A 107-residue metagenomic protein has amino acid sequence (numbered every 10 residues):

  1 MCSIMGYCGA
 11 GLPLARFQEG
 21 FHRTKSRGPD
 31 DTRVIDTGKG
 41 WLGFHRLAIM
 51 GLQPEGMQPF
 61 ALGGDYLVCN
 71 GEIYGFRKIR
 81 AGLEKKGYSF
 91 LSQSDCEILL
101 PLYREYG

Functional and structural regions predicted by a protein language model:
M1-G107: N-terminus-centric sequence/structural signature that marks the extreme N-terminus and adjacent "lid/interface" module
